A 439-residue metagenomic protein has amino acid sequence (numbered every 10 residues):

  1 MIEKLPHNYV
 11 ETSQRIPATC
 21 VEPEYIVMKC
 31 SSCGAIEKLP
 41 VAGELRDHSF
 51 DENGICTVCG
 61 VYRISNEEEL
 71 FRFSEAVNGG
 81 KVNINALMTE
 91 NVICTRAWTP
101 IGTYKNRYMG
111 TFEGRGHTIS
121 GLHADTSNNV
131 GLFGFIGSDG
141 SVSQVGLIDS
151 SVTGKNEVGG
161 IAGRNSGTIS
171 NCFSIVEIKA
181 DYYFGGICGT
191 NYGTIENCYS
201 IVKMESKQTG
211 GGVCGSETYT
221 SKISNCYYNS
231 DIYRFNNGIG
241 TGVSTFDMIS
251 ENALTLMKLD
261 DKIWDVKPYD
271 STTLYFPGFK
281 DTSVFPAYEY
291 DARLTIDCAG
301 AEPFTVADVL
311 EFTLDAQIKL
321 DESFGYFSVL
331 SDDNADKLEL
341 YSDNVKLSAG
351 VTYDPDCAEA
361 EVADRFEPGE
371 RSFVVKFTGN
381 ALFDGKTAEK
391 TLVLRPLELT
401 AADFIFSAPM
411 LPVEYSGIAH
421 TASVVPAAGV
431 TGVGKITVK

Functional and structural regions predicted by a protein language model:
M1-G60, V284-K439: Solvent-exposed beta-strand/loop surfaces, strongest in extracytoplasmic domains of secreted and cell-surface proteins
P40-E44, S49-D297, P396-L397: Surface-exposed repetitive/solenoidal architectures
